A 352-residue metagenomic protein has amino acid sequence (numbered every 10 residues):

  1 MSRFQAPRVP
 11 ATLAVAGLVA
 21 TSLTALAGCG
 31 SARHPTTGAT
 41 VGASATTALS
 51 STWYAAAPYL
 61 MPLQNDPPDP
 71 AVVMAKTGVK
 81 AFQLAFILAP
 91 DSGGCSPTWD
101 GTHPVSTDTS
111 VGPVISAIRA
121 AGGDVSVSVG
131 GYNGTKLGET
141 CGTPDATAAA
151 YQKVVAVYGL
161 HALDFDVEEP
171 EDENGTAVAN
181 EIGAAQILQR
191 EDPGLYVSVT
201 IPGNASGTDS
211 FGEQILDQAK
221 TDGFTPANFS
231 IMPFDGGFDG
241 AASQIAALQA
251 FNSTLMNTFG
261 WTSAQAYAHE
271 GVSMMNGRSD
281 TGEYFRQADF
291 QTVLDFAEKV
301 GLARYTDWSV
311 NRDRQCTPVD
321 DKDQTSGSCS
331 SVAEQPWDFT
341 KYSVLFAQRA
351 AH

Functional and structural regions predicted by a protein language model:
M1-R33: Secretory targeting and sorting signals
S2-P7, G30-I231, D235-T258, Y267-G271 (+3 more regions): Chitinase-like catalytic core of GlcNAc-active glycosidases
A11, A20-L23, T36-A39, A45-T46 (+1 more regions): Intrinsically disordered/low-complexity terminal segments and short unstructured peptides
S263: Arginine/glycine-rich "motif VI" loop of SF2 helicases in the C-terminal RecA-like domain
G271-M274, R304-S309: Conserved active-site loop/cleft motifs that coordinate metal ions or position small ligands
D289-R304: Short, low-complexity, polybasic intrinsically disordered segments
V310-Q315: A short, acidic, flexible beta-alpha connecting loop/helix-capping segment that sits on the rim of active
